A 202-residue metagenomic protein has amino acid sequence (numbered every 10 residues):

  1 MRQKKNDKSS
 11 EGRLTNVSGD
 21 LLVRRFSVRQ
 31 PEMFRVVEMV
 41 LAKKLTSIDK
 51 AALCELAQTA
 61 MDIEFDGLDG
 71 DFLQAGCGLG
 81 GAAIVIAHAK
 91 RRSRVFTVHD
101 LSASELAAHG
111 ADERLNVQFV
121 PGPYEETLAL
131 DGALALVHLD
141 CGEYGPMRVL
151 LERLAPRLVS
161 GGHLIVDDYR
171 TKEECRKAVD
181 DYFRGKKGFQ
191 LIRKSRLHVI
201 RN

Functional and structural regions predicted by a protein language model:
M1-V23: N-terminal auxiliary segments of SAM/dcSAM-dependent transferases
E11, K50-L53, A155: Generic N-terminal initiation segments characterized by hydrophobic and/or small/turn-forming residues
G19, V23-S47, D66-N202: S-adenosylmethionine/decaboxylated-SAM
D49, L53-L56, A83: Short alpha-helical patches at coil-to-helix transitions and adjacent helical residues in well-structured domains
L53-L68: Conserved alpha-helix/loop element of class I SAM-dependent methyltransferases that forms part of the SAM/SAH-binding
